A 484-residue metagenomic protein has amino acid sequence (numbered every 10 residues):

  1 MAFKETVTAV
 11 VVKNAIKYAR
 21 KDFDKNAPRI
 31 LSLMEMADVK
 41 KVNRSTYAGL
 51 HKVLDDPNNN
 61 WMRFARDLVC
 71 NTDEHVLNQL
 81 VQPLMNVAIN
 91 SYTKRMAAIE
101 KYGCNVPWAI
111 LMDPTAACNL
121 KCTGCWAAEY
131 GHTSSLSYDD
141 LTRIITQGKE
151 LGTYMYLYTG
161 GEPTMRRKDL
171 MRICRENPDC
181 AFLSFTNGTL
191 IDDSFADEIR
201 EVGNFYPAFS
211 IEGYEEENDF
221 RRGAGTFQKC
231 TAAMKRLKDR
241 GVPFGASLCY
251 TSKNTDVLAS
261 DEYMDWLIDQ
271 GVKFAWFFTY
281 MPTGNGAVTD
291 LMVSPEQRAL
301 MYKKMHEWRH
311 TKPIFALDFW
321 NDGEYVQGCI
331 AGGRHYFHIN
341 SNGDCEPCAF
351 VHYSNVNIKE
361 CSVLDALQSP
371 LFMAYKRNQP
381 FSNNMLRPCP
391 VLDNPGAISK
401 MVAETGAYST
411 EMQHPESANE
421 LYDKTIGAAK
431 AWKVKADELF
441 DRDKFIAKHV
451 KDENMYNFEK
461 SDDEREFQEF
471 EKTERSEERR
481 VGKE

Functional and structural regions predicted by a protein language model:
M1-D56, D219-G332, S341-E346, F350-I358 (+2 more regions): Radical SAM enzyme [4Fe-4S]-AdoMet core and its adjacent flexible, acidic and glycine-rich loops/tails across
A2-F3, V7-Y18, D22, N26-R29 (+4 more regions): Flexible mid-to-C-terminal extensions adjoining Fe-S/redox cofactors in radical SAM and related proteins
P28-S194, E459-D463: Conserved alpha-helical substructure of the radical SAM core
N86-P107, L317-F319, G323, N357-A374: Short, charged low-complexity linear segments at domain edges
C118, C122-C125, C329, G343 (+2 more regions): Short cysteine clusters
A128, T159, S210, F278 (+2 more regions): Conserved residues at the C-terminal ends of beta-strands
Y138-Y158, T164-F278: Radical SAM/AdoMet-radical enzyme domain recognition
